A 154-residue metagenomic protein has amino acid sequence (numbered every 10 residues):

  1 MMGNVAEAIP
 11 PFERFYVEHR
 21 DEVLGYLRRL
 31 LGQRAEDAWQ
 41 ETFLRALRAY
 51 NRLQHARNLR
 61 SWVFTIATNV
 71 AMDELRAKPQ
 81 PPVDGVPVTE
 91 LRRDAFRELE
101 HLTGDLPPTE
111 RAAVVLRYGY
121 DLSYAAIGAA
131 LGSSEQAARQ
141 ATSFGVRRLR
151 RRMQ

Functional and structural regions predicted by a protein language model:
M1-E7, P11, P87, A130 (+1 more regions): C-terminal edge and immediately downstream basic/flexible tail or linker adjoining helix-turn-helix-like DNA-binding
M2-G25, R29-G32, E36, L47 (+1 more regions): A short, charge-rich alpha-helical start-of-domain segment used by transcription regulators
G3-A6, P10, R14, A77-G104: Acidic, proline/glycine-rich intrinsically disordered inter-domain spacer in sigma factors
F15, H19, V23, L27 (+4 more regions): Residue-level preference for hydrophobic side chains embedded in well-ordered alpha helices
D37-L44, R48, R57-N69: Structural recognition of an alpha-helix C-terminal capping motif at a helix-to-coil junction
N51-H55, T65-G85, R92: Arg/Lys-rich amphipathic alpha helix in sigma70-family domain 2
T68, M72, L131-Q154: DNA-recognition helix of helix-turn-helix
A113-R117: A short pre-motif secondary-structure segment
